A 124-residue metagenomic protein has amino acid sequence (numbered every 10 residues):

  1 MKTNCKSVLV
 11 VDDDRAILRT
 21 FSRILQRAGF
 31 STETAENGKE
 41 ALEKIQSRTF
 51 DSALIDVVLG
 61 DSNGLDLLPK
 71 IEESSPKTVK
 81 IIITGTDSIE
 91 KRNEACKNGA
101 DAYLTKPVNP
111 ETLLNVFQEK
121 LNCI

Functional and structural regions predicted by a protein language model:
M1-S7, E111-I124: Non-catalytic signal-transmission and effector/linker regions of two-component phosphorelay proteins
R15-E33: Two-component/phosphorelay signaling modules centered on CheY-like receiver
L18, G60, S88, P107: The feature encodes the CheY-like receiver
T34-S52: Acidic, metal-coordinating helix/loop segments flanking the phosphotransfer/catalytic sites of two-component signaling
N37, N63-D66: Acidic catalytic/metal-coordinating carboxylates
E43, L65-K77: Short amphipathic alpha-helix used as the core "switch/output" element in two-component signaling
D66, D87-A102, N115: Alpha4 helix (beta4-alpha4-beta5 surface) of REC/receiver domains from two-component response regulators
